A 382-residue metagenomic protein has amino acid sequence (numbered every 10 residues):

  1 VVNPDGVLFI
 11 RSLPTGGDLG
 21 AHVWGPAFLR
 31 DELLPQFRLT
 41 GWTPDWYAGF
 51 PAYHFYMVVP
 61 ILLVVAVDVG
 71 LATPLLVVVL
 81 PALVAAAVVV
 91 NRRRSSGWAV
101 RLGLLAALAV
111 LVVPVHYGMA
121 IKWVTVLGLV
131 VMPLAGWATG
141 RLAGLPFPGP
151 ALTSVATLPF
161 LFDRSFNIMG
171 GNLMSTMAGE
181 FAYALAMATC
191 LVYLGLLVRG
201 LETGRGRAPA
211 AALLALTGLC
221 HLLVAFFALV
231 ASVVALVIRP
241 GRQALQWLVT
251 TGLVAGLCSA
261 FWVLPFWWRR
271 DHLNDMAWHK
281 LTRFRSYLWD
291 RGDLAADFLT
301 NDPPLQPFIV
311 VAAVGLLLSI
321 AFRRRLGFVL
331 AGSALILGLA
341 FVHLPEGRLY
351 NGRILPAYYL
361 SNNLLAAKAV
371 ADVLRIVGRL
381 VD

Functional and structural regions predicted by a protein language model:
V1-D382: Membrane-embedded transmembrane-helix bundle of lipid-linked glycan/lipid transferases
